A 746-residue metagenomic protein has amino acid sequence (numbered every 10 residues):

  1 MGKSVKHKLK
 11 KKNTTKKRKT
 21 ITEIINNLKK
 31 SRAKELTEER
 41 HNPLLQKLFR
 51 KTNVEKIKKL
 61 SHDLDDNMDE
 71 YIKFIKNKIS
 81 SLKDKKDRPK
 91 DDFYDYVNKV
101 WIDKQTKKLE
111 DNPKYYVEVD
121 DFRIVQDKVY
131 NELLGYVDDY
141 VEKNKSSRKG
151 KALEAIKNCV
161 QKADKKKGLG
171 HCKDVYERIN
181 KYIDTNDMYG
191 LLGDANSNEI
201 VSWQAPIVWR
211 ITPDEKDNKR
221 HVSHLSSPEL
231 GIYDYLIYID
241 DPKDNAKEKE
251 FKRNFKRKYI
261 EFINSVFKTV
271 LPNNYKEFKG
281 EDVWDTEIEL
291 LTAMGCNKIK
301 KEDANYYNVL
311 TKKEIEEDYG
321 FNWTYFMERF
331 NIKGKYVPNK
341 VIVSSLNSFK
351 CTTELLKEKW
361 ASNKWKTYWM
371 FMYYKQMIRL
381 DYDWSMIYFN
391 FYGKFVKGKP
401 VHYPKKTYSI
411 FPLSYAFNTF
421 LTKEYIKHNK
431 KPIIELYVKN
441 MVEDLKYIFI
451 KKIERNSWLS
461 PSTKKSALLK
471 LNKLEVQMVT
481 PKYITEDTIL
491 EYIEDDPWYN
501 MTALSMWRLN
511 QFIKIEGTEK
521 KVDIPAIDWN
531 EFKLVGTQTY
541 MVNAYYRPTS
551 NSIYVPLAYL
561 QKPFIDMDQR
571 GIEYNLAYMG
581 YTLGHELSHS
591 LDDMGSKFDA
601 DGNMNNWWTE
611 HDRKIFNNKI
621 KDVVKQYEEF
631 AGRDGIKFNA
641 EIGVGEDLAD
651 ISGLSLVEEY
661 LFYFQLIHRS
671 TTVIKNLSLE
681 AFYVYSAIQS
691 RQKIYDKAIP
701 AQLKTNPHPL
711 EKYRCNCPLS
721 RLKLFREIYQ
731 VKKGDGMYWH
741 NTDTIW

Functional and structural regions predicted by a protein language model:
M1-H62, D66: Compositionally biased low-complexity segments enriched in polar/charged residues
N53, M68, G280-V283, E289 (+6 more regions): Intrinsically disordered, low-complexity linker/terminal regions across diverse proteins
S61-R123: Extracellular/luminal recognition modules and glycoprotein regions
S81-K85, T212, V542-Y546: Short, surface-exposed beta-strand/loop micro-motifs that present aromatic residues
K83-D103, K249-F267, L654-L656: Hydrophobic/aromatic-rich, well-ordered segments within soluble, folded domains that form packed cores
Y96, P228, P556-A558: Active-site-proximal beta-strand/loop segments in catalytic clefts of secreted hydrolases
W101-T106, I232-Y233, P563: Short, solvent-exposed loop/turn elements at domain surfaces
Q126-L445, P481, Y499-A503: Noncatalytic, helix-rich "gating/capping" subdomain that lines the substrate-entry/channel surface of large enzyme
